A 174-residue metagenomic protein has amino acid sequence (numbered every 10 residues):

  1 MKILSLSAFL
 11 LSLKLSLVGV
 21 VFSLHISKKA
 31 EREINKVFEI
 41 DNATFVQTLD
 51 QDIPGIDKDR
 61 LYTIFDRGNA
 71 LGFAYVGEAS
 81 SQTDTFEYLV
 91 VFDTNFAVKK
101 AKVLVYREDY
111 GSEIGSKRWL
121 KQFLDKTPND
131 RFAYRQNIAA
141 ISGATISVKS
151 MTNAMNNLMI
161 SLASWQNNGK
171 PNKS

Functional and structural regions predicted by a protein language model:
M1-S7: Positively charged n-region of N-terminal signal peptides that target proteins for export
S7-V18: Bacterial N-terminal signal peptides
V20-I138, T145-K149, N153-S174: Flexible, solvent-exposed loop/hinge segments and secondary-structure transition points
